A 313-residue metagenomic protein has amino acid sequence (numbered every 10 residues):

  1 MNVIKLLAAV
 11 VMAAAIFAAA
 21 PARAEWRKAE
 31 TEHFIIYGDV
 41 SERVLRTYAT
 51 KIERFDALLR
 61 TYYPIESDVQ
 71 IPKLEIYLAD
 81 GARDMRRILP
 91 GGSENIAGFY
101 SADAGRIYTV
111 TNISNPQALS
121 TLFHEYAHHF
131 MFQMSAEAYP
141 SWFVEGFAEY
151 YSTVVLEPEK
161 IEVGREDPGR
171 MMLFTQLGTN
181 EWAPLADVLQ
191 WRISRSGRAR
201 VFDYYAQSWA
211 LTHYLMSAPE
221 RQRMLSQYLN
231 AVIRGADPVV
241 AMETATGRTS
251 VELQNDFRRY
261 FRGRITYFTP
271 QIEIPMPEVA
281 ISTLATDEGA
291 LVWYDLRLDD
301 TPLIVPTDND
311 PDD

Functional and structural regions predicted by a protein language model:
M1-I4: N-terminal secretory signal peptides that target proteins for export/translocation
L7-A18: Bacterial N-terminal signal peptides
A18-A24: Boundary at the C-terminal end of the N-terminal hydrophobic targeting segment
A24-P140, Y151-P158, W182, L189-R198 (+2 more regions): Juxtacatalytic substrate-recognition/specificity segment
K28, R234-D313: Beta/coil-rich, acidic/histidine-enriched accessory regions frequently appended to metallopeptidases
S67-D68, E159, V163-S196, M216-T269: Amphipathic alpha-helical substructures
Q207-S217, L296-L298: Short, hydrophobic/amphipathic alpha-helical patches that form generic packing surfaces within helical domains
